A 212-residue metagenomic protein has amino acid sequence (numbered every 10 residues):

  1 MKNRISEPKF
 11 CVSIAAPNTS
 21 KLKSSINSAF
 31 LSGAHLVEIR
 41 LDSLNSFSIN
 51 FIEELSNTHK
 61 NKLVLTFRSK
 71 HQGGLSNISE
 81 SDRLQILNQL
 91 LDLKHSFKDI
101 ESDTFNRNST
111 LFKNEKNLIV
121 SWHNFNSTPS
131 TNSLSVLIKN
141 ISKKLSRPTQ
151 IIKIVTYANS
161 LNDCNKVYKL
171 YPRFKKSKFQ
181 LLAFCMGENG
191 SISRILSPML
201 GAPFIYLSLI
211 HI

Functional and structural regions predicted by a protein language model:
P8-K21, K70-S79, W122-N132: Active-site mouth loops of central-metabolism enzymes
A15, L36-L44, T66, H95-N106 (+2 more regions): Catalytic beta/alpha-barrel core
P17-A29, S81-L87, P129-S142: Short, acidic/polar
N27-L31, S48-K60, L90-D92, N108-E115 (+1 more regions): Acidic (Asp/Glu)-rich catalytic clusters
S43-L55, S102-K113, N159-Y171: Active-site-adjacent beta->alpha loops and helix N-cap segments on the catalytic face of soluble alpha/beta enzymes
I49-H71, Y171-S177: Alpha-helix-loop-beta-strand connector modules within alpha/beta enzyme cores
L65, S69-I100, R107: Glycine/small-residue-rich loop that forms an oxyanion/phosphate-binding "nest" at active or ligand-binding sites
I210-I212: Conserved small/polar residues in nucleotide/adenosyl-binding loops
